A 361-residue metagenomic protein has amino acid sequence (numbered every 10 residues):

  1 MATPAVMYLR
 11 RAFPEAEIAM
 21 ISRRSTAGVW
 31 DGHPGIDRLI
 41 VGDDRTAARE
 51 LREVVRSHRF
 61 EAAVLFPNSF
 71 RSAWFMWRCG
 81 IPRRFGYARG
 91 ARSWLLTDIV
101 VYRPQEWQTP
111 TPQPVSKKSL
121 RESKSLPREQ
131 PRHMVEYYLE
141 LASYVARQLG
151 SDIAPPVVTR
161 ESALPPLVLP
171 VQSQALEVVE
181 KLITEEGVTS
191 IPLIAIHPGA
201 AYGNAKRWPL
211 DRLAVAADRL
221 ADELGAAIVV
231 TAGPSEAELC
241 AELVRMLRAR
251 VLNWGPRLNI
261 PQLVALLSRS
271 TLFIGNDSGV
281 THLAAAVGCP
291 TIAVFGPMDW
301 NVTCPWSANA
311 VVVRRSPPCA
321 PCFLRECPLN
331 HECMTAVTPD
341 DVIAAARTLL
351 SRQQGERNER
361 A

Functional and structural regions predicted by a protein language model:
M1-A361: Catalytic machinery of carbohydrate-active enzymes, primarily nucleotide-sugar-dependent glycosyltransferases
